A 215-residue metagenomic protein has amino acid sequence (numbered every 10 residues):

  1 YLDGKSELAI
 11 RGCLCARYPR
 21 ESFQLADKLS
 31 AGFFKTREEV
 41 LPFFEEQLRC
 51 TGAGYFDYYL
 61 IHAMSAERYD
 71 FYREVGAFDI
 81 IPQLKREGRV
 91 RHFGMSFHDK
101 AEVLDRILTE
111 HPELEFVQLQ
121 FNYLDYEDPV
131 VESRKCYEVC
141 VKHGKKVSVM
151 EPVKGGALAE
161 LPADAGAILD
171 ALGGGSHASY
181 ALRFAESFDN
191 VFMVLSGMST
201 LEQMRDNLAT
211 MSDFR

Functional and structural regions predicted by a protein language model:
Y1, R91-M95, M193-L195: Short catalytic-loop micro-motif centered on adjacent basic/acidic residues
Y1-L2, K28-G32, I61-A66, S96-K100 (+3 more regions): Active-site beta-loop-alpha junctions enriched in small/polar residues
S6-A16, R37-L48, G52, Y69-D79 (+2 more regions): Distinct, well-ordered alpha-helical segments
I10, L25, Q47, F56 (+6 more regions): Conserved, mostly hydrophobic/aromatic
G12-L14, Q83, K135-R215: Structured C-terminal cap/extension of enzyme domains
A16-E38, H62: Structural motif corresponding to the early beta-alpha repeats
A16-S22, T51-G52, L84-V90, H111-E113 (+1 more regions): Short helix-capping segments at alpha-helix termini
I81, L114-D128, G173-G175: Acidic, His- and aromatic-enriched active-site or binding-groove loops in soluble protein domains that engage sugars
